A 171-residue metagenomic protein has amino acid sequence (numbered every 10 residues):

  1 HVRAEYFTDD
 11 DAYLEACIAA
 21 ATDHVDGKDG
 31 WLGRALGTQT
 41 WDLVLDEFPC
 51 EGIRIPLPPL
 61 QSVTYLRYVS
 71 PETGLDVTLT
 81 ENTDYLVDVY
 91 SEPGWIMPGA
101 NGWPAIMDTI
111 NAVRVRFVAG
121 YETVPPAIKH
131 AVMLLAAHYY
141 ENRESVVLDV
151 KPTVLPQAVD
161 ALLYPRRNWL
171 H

Functional and structural regions predicted by a protein language model:
H1-H171: Divalent metal-cofactor coordination and adjacent catalytic microenvironments
